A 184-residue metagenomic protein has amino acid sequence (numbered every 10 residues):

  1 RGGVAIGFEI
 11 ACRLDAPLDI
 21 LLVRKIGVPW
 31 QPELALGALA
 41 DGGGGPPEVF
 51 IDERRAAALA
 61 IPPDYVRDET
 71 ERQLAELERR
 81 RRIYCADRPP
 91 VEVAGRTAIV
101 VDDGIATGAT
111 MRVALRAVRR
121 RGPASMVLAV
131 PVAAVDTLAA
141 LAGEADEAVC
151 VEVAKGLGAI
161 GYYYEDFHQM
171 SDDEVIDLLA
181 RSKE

Functional and structural regions predicted by a protein language model:
R1-E184: PRPP-associated nucleotide enzymes
